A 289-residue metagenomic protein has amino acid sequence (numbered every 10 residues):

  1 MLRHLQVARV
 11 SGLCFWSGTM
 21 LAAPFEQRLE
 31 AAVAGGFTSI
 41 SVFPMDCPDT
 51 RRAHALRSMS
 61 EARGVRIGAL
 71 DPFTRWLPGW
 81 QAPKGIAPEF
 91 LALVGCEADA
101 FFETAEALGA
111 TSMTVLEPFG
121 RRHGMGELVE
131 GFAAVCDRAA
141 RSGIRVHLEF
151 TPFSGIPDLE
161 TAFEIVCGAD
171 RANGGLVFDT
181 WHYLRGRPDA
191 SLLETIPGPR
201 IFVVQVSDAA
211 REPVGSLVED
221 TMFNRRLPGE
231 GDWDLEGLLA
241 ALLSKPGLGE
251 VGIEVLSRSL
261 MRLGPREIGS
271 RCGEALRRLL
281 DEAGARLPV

Functional and structural regions predicted by a protein language model:
M1-V33, E61, G109, L159-G174 (+2 more regions): Histidine-acidic metal/acid-base catalytic patches
L5, P24-E26, Q81-G175, R286: Active-site acidic/histidine proton-transfer and metal-coordination neighborhood in alpha/beta enzyme cores
W16-M20, F43-C47, P72-R75, P118-G120 (+4 more regions): Active-site beta-loop-alpha junctions enriched in small/polar residues
A31-T50, D71: N-terminal substrate-binding region of glycoside hydrolase catalytic domains
S41, A69-D71, T114, H147 (+3 more regions): Conserved beta-strand positions in the central sheet of alpha/beta enzyme cores
S41-E61, F119-G120: Glycine-rich, proline-tolerant flexible connector loops at the mouths of alpha/beta enzymes
R57-T74, V129-A140, A169, W233-L238: Alpha-helix-loop-beta-strand connector modules within alpha/beta enzyme cores
W76-K84, F119-R122, G186, S259-L263: A short acidic, helix-capping loop that chelates divalent metal ions and anchors anionic groups
